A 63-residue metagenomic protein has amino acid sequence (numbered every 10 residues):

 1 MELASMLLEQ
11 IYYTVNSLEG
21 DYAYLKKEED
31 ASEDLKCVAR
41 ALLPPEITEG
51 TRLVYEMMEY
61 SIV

Functional and structural regions predicted by a protein language model:
M1-L7: Short boundary/loop segments of OB/S1/cold-shock single-stranded nucleic-acid-binding domains
E9-Y12, V54: Conserved beta-strand residues within beta-sheet cores
G20-L25: Short aromatic-glycine-enriched beta-strand elements
K26-D34: OB-fold (S1/OB) nucleic-acid-binding surfaces
E33-P45: Beta-strand/loop nucleic-acid-binding surfaces
L42-V54: Short nucleic-acid-contacting surface segments enriched for D/E, G, S/T with interspersed K/R
M58-V63: Short, Lys/Arg- and Gly-enriched loop/turn segments at beta-strand edges
